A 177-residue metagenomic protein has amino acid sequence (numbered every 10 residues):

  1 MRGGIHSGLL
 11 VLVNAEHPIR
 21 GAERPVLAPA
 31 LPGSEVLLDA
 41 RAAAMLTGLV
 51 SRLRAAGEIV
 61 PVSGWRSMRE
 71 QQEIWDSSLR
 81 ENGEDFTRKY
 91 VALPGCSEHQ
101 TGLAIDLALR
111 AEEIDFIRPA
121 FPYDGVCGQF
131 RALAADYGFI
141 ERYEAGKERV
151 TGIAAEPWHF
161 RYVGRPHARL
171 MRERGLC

Functional and structural regions predicted by a protein language model:
M1-G64, M68-C177: Extracytoplasmic cell-surface/polysaccharide-interacting catalytic and binding patches
